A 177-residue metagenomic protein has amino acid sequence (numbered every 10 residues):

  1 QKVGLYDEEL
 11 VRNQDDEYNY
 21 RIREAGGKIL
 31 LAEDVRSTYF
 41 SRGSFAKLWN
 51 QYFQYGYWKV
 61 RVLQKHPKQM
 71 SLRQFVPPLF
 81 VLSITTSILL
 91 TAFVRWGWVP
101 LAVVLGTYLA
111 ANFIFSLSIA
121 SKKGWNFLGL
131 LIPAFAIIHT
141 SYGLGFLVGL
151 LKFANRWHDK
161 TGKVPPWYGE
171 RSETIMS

Functional and structural regions predicted by a protein language model:
Q1: Glycine/proline-rich, flexible active-site/cofactor-binding loop segments that harbor closely spaced acidic
L5-M70: Catalytic donor/gating beta->alpha subdomain of glycosyltransferases that bind UDP-sugars
M70-L79: Select subsegments of transmembrane alpha-helices in polytopic membrane proteins, especially boundary-proximal
L79-R156: Membrane-embedded multi-pass helical conduit in multi-pass membrane proteins, especially envelope-biosynthetic
A154-S177: Short linear elements at protein peripheries
